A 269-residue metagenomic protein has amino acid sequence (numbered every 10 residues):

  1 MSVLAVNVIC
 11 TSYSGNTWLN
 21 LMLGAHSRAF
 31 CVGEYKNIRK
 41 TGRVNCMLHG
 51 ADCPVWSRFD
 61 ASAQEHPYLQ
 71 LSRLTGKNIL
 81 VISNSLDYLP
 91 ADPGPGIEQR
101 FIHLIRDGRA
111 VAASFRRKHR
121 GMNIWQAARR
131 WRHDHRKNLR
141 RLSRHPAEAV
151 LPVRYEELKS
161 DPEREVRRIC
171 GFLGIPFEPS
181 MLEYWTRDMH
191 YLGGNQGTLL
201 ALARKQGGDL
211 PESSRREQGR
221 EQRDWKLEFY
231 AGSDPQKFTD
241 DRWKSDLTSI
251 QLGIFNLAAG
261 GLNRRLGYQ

Functional and structural regions predicted by a protein language model:
M1-L69, L74: PAPS-dependent sulfotransferase catalytic core
M1-N7, G171, I175-Q269: PAPS-dependent sulfotransferases, especially Golgi type II membrane carbohydrate sulfotransferases
V6, F30, R100-H103, L151-V153: Hydrophobic/aromatic beta-strand patches that form the interior of the parallel beta-sheet core in alpha/beta enzyme
N16, D87-D92, P162: Short, well-ordered alpha-helical microsegments
H26, G96, H145: Acidic-histidine catalytic/liganding microenvironments
P67-L89: Glycine-rich phosphate-binding loop used to anchor ATP phosphates in small-molecule kinases, encompassing both
S83-N84, D92-R116: Conserved phosphate-donor/acceptor-positioning beta-strand/loop module used by diverse small-molecule
I105-L182, G194: PAPS-dependent sulfotransferase catalytic domain
